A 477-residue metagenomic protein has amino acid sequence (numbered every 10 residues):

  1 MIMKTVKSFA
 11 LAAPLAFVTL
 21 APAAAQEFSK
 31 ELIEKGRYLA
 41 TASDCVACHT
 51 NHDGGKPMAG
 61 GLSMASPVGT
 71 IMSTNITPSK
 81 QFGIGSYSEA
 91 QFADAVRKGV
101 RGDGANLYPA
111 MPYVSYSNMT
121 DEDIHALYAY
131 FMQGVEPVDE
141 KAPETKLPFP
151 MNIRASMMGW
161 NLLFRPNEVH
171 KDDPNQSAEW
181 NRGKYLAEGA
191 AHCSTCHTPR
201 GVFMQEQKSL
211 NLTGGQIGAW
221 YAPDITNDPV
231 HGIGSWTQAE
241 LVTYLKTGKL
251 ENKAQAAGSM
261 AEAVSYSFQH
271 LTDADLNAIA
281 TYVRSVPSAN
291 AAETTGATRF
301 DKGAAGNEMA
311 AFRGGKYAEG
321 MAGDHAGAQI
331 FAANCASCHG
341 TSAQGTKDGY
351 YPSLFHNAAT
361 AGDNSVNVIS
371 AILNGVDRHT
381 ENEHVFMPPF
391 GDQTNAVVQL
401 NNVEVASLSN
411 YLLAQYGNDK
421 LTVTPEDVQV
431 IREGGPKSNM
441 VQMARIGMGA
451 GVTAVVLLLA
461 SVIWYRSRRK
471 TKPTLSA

Functional and structural regions predicted by a protein language model:
I2-L32, I71-T74, A95, V100-D103 (+6 more regions): Post-cleavage N-terminal segment of exported redox proteins
K30-N51, G55, A59-A65, M157-N161 (+6 more regions): Sequence/structural segment immediately N-terminal to covalent heme-attachment motifs in c-type and related
Y38-T50, T74-N75, A90-K98, P109-P112 (+10 more regions): C-type cytochrome heme c attachment motif
S43-D44, H49-H52, K80, V96-G104 (+13 more regions): Sec/Tat-exported extracytoplasmic proteins
T50-N51, K56-L62, G104-L107, V138-T145 (+6 more regions): Short, solvent-exposed loop/turn and secondary-structure capping segments
M58, M72-S86, R97-E122, P143-L147 (+4 more regions): Axial heme c-ligation environment in periplasmic c-type cytochrome domains
M58-A65, G69, P199-G248: Active-site substrate-binding loop specific to GH73 endo-beta-N-acetylglucosaminidase modules in bacterial autolysins
K437-G447: Short, low-complexity patches enriched in S/T/P/G
